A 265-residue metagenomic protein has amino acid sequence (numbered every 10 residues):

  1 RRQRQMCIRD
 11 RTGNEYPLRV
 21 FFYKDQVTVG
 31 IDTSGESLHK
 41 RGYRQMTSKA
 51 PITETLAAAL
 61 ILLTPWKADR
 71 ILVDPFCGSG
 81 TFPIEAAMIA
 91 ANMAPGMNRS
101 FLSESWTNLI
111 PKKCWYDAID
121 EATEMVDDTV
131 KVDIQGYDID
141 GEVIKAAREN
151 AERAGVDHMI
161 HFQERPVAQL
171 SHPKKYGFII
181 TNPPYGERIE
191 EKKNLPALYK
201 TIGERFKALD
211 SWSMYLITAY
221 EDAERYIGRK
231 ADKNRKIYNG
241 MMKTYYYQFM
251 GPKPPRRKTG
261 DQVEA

Functional and structural regions predicted by a protein language model:
Q3-I8: Short, small-residue-biased leader/transition segments that mark boundaries at the very start of proteins
R9-R19, P75-F76: Short, surface-exposed recognition loops or helix-turn segments adjacent to catalytic cores
N14-Y16, D25-Q26, V130, K243: A generic structural signal for well-ordered coil/turn residues at beta-strand boundaries that shape enzyme active-site
P17, F21-L63: Class I S-adenosyl-L-methionine
Q26-T28, D69-L72, D133, F178 (+1 more regions): Beta-sheet entry/capping signal
D32-T33, A87-M88, I227-R229: Short acidic, glycine/serine/threonine-rich loops at helix termini
I52-H172, E187-R188, K192-N194: Conserved S-adenosyl-L-methionine
P166-A265: C-terminal catalytic and target-recognition region of SAM-dependent MTase-like enzymes, primarily methyltransferases
